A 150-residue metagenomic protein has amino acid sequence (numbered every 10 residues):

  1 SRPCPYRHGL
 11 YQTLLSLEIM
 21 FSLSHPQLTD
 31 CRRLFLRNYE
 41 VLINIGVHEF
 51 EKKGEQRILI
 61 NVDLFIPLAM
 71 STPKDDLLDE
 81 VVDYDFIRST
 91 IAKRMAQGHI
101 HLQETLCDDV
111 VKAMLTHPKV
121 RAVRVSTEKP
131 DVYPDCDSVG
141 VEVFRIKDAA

Functional and structural regions predicted by a protein language model:
M20-A150: N-terminal, polar/charged subdomain of small-to-medium soluble alpha/beta proteins
